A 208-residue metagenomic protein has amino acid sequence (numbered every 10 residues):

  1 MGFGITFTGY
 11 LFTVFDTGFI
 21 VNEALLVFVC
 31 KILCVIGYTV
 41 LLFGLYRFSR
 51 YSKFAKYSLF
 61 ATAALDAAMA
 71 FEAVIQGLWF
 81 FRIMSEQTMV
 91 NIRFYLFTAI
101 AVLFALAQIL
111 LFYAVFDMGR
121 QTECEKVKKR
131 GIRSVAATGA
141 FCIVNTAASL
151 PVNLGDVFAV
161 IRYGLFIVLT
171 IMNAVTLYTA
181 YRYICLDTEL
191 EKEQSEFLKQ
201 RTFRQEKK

Functional and structural regions predicted by a protein language model:
M1-F43, K53-Y113, R130-C185: Hydrophobic alpha-helical transmembrane segments in multi-pass membrane proteins
M1-G2, V40-R50, E191-K208: N-terminal juxtamembrane cytosolic/stromal segments of multi-pass membrane proteins
R50-K53, E123: Residue-level recognition of short, structured coil/turn motifs that connect secondary structure elements
F112-I143, Y183-E206: Membrane-helix boundary/juxtamembrane motif in polytopic membrane proteins
